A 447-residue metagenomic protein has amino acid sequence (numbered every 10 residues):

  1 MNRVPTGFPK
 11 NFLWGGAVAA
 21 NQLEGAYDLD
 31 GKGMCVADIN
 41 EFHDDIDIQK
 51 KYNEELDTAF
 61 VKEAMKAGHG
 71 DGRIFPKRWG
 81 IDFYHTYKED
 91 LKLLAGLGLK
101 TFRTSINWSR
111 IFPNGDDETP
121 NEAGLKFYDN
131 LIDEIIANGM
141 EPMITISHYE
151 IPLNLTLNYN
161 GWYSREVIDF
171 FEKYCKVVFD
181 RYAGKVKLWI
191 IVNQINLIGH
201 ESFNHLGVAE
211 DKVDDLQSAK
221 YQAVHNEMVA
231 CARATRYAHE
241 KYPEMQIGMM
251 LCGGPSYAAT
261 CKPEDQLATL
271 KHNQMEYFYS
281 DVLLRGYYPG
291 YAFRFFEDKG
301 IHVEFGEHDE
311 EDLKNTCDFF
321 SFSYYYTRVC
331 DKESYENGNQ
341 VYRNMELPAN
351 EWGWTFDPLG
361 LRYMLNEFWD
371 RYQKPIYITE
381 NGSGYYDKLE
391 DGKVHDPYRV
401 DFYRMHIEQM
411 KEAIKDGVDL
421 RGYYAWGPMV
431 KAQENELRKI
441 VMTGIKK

Functional and structural regions predicted by a protein language model:
N2-D71, A95, N114-D116, L125-K447: Active-site region of glycoside hydrolase catalytic domains
G72-T86, Y163-R165: Active-site mouth loops of central-metabolism enzymes
G80-K92, P113, G124: Internal amphipathic alpha-helical repeat/solenoid segments
T86-N107, N315-F320: Catalytic domains of carbohydrate-active enzymes, especially glycoside hydrolases
K100, S109-I111, Y149-I151: A short acidic, glycine/proline-enriched capping/turn motif at secondary-structure boundaries, especially helix N-cap
I106-P120: Glycine-rich, proline-tolerant flexible connector loops at the mouths of alpha/beta enzymes
